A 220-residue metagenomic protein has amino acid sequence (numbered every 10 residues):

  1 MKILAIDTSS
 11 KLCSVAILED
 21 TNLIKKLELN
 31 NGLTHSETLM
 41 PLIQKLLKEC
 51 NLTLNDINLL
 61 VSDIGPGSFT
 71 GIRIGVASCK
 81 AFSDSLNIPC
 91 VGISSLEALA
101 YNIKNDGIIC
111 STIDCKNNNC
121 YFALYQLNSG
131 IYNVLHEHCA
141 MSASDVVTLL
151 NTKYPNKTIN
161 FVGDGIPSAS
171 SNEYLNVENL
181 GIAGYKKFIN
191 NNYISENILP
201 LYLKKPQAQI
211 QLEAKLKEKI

Functional and structural regions predicted by a protein language model:
M1-I64, A140: N-terminal beta-alpha supersecondary unit
N22, N31-T34, P89-N176, Y202 (+1 more regions): Surface "functional belts" at beta-alpha junctions
N30-T38, F69, R73, A77 (+1 more regions): Residues at secondary-structure transition points
L39, I43-L46, C50, L99-A100 (+2 more regions): Generic hydrophobic alpha-helical segments
E49-N55, D84-I93: Phosphate-handling active-site elements
L59-C90: DPxDG-like acidic metal-binding loop motif
S171-I220: Acyltransferase
